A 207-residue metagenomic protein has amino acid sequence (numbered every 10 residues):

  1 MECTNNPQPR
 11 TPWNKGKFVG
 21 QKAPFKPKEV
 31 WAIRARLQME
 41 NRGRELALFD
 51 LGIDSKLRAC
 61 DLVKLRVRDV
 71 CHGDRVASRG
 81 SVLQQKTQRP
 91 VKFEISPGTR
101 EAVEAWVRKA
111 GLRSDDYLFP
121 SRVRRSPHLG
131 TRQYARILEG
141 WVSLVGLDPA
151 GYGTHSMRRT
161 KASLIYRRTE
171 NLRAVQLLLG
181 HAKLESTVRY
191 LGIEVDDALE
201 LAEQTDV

Functional and structural regions predicted by a protein language model:
M1-V207: Conserved catalytic core of the tyrosine transesterase superfamily
